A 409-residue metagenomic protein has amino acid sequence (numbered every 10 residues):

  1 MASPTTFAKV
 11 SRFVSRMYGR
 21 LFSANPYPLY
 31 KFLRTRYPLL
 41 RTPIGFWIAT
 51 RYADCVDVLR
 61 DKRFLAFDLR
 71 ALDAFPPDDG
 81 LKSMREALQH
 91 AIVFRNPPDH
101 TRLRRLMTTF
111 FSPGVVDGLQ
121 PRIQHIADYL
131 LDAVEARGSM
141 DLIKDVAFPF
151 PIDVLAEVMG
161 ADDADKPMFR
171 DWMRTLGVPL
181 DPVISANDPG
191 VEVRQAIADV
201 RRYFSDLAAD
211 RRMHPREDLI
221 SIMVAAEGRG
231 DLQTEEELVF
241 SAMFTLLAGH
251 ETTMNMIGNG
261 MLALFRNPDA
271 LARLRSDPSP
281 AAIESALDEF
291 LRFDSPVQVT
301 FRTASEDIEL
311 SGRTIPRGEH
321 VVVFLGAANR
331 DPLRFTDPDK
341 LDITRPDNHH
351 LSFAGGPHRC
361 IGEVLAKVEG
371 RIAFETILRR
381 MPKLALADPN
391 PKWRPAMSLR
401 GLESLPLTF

Functional and structural regions predicted by a protein language model:
M1-F409: Cytochrome P450
